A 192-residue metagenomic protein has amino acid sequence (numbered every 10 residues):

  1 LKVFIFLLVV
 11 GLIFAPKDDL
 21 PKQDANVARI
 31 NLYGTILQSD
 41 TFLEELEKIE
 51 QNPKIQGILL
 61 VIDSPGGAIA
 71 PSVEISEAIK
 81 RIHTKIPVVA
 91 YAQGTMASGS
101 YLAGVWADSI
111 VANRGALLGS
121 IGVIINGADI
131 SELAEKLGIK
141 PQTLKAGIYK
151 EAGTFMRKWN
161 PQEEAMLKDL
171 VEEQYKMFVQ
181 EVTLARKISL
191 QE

Functional and structural regions predicted by a protein language model:
L1-P87, Q93-A185: Small-residue-centered hinge/linker elements
K187, Q191-E192: Amphipathic alpha-helical substructures
